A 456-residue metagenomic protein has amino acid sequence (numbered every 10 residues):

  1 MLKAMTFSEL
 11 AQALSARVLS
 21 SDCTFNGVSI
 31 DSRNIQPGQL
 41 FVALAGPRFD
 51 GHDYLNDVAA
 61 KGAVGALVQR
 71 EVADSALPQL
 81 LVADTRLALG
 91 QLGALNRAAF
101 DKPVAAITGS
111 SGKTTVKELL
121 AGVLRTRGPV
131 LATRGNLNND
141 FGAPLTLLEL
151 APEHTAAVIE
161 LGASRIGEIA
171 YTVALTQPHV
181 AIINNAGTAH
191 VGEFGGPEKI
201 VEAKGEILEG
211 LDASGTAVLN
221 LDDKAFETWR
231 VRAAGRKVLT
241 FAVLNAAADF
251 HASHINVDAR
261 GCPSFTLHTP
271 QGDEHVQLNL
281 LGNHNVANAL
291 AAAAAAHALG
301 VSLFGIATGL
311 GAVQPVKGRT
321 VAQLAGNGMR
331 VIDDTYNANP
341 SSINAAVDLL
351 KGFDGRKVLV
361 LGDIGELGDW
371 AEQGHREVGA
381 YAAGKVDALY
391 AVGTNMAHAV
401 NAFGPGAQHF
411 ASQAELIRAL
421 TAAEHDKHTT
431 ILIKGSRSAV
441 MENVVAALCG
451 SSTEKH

Functional and structural regions predicted by a protein language model:
M1-Q91, L95, L281, G352-F353 (+3 more regions): N-terminal leader/targeting and accessory segments in enzymes
E9, A88-L221, E227-A234, R418-A419 (+2 more regions): Phosphate-binding loop of NTP-binding sites
L10, Q39, V58, L92 (+14 more regions): Residue-level signal for inorganic ion chemistry
G46-R48, V316-G318, T335-H409, S436 (+1 more regions): Active-site beta-alpha connecting loops in nucleotide-dependent enzymes
V68-A76, V180-R330, G355, A380-A388 (+2 more regions): Acidic, Mg2+-coordinating active-site environments of NTP-dependent enzymes
L80-D84, A407-L416: Short acidic-hydrophobic, aromatic-tinged amphipathic segments that line or gate anion-handling sites
I107, K317-V321, S438, E442-V444: ATP-dependent carboxylate/acyl-activation modules
L150-E153, L299, G352-G355, A423-T429: Glycine-rich phosphate-binding loop signature in dinucleotide/nucleotide-binding domains
